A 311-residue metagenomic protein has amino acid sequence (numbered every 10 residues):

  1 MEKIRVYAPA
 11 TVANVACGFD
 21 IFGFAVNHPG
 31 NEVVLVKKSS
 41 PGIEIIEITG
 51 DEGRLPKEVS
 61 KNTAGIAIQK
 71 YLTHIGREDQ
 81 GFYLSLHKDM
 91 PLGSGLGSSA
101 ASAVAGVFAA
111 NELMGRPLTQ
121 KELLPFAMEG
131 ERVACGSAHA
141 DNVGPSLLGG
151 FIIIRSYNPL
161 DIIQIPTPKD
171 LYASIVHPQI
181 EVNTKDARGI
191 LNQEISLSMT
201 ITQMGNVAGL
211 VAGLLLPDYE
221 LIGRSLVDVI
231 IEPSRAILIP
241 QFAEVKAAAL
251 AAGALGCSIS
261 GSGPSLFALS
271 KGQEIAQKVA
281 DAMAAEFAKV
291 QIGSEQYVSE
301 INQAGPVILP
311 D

Functional and structural regions predicted by a protein language model:
M1-S94, E112-L118, L148-G149, N302-A304 (+1 more regions): ATP-binding N-lobe of GHMP and related small-molecule kinases
A10, H28, H177-V182, V229-I230 (+2 more regions): Glycine-rich beta-alpha junction loops
V36, S146-Y157, A268-K271, L309-P310: Short beta-strand-to-turn element immediately C-terminal to the catalytic PLP-Schiff-base lysine in fold type I
P41-E44, T184, E274-V279: Short, conserved charged micro-motifs
N62-H74, V207, V245-A248, A282-M283: Short, well-ordered amphipathic alpha-helical segments that serve as non-catalytic structural scaffolds within diverse
E78-P159: Gly/Ser-rich oxyanion-binding loop with an adjacent helix/lid that shapes the negatively charged ligand pocket
D170-A247, A251-A252: Acyltransferase
L214-D311: Glycine-rich, charge-dense phosphate/pyrophosphate-binding loop(s) and the adjacent flexible "lid"/catalytic subdomain
